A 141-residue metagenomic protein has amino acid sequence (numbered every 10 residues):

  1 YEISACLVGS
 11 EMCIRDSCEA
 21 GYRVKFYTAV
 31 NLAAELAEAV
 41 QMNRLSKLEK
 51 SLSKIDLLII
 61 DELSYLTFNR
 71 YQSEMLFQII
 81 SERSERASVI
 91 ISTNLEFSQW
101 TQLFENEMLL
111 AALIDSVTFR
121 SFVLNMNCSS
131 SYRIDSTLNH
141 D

Functional and structural regions predicted by a protein language model:
Y1-G9, C13-I14: Single conserved hydrophobic/aromatic residue that forms the stacking wall/gate of nucleotide- or nucleobase-binding
L7, L52-S53: A short, aliphatic-rich alpha-helical micro-motif
E11, R15-C18, S84: Residues within alpha-helical segments
R15-Y27: Post-Walker A helix-loop "phosphate-sensing" segment adjacent to the P-loop in P-loop NTPases
R23, D56-L57: The start of beta-strands in P-loop NTPase/AAA+ ATPase cores
R23, L32-K50, L63-D141: Replace "adjacent to P-loop NTPase cores in ATP/GTP-dependent enzymes" with "adjacent to NTP-binding cores
